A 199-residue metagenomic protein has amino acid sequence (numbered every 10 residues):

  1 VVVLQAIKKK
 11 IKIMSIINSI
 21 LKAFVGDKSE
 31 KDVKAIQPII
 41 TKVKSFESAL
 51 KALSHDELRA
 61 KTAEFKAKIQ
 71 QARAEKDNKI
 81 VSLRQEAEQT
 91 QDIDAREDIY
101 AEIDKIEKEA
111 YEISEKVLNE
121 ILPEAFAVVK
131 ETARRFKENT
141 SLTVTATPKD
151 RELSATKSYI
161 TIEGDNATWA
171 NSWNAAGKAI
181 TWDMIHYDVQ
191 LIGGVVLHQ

Functional and structural regions predicted by a protein language model:
V1-I13: Short, Lys/Arg-enriched N-terminal segments with co-localized hydrophobic residues within the first ~10-30 amino acids
V2-L4, G26, T41, M184: Generic secretory/membrane-interface signal
V3, A23, Q190-L191: Generic detector of intrinsically disordered, low-complexity, polar/charged segments
K12-I13, S19-P38: Low-complexity, charge- and small-residue-enriched intrinsically disordered regions
D32-Q199: Conserved pre-motif I regulatory segment
